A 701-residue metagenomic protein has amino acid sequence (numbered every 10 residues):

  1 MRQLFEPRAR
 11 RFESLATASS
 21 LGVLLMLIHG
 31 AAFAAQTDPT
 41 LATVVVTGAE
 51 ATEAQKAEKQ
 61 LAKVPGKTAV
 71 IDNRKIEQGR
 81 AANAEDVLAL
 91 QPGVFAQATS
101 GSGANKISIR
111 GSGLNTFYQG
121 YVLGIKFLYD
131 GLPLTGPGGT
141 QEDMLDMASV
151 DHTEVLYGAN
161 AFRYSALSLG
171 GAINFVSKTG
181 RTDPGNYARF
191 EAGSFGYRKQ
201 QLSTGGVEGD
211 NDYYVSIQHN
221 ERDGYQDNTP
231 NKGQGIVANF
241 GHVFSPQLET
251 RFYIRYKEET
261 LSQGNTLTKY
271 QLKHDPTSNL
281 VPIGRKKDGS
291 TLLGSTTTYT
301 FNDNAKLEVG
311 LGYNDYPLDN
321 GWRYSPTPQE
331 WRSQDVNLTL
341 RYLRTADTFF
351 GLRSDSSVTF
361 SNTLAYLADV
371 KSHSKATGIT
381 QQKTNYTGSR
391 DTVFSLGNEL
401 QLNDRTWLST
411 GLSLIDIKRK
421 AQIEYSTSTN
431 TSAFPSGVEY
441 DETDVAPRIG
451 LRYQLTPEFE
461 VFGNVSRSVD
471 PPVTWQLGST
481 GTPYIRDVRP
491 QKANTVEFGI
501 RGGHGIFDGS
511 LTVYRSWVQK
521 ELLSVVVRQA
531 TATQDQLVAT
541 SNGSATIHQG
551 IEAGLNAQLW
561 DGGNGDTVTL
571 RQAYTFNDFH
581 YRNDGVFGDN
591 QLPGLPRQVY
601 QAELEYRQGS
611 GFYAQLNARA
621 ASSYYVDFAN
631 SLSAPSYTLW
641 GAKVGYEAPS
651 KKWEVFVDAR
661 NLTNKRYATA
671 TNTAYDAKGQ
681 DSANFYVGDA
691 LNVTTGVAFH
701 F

Functional and structural regions predicted by a protein language model:
A35-E77, T300: Short, acidic, small-residue-rich periplasmic hinge/interaction motif at the N-terminus of Gram-negative outer-membrane
E53, E85-L132: Extracytoplasmic beta-strand/coil segments of soluble accessory domains associated with Gram-negative outer-membrane
F117-Y118, G124-I125, D130-Y157: Short acidic/polar hinge/loop motifs at secondary-structure boundaries that mediate gating or recognition
G185, A192-E221, Q226-Q263, G284-T300 (+5 more regions): Transmembrane beta-barrel wall of Gram-negative outer-membrane proteins
P246-R255, D288-T429, S436, Q454 (+3 more regions): Face-selective signature of the C-terminal outer-membrane beta-barrel domain
T300, K306-G312, Y316-N320, F360 (+11 more regions): Membrane-embedded beta-barrel scaffold of Gram-negative outer-membrane proteins
D404, L408, D416-I417, V513-W517 (+2 more regions): Gram-negative outer-membrane beta-barrel transporters
V469, Q519, S623-Y625, Y646-F701: C-terminal beta-signal and adjacent terminal beta-strands/loops of Gram-negative outer-membrane beta-barrel proteins
